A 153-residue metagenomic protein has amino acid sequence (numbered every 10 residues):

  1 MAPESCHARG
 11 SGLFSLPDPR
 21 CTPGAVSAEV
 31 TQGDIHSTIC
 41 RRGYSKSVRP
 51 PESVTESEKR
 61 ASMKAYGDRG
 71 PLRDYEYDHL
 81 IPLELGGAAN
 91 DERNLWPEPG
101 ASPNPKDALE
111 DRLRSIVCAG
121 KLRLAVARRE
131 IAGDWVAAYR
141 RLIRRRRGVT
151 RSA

Functional and structural regions predicted by a protein language model:
M1-Y77, L85-A153: Nuclease and nuclease-like effector domains acting on nucleic acids or nucleotide cofactors
